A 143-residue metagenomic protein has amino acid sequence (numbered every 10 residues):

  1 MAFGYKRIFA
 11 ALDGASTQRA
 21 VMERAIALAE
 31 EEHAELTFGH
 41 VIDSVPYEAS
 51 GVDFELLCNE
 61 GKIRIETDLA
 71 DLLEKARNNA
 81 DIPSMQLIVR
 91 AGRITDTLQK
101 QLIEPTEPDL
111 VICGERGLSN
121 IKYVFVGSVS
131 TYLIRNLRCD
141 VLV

Functional and structural regions predicted by a protein language model:
M1-F3, E74-V111: Structural beta-alpha unit
A2-E55: Small/aliphatic-rich secondary-structure junction motif
G4, A27, Q101-V143: Gly/Ser-rich helix-loop-strand patches that form or flank binding pockets for ribonucleotide-derived cofactors
V21, D68-L73: Short, well-ordered amphipathic alpha-helical segments that serve as non-catalytic structural scaffolds within diverse
T37-G39, Q86-R90, L142: General small-molecule cofactor/ligand-binding pocket signal
E55-D68: A short acidic, glycine-rich active-site loop that binds or catalyzes chemistry on phosphate/adenosine moieties
